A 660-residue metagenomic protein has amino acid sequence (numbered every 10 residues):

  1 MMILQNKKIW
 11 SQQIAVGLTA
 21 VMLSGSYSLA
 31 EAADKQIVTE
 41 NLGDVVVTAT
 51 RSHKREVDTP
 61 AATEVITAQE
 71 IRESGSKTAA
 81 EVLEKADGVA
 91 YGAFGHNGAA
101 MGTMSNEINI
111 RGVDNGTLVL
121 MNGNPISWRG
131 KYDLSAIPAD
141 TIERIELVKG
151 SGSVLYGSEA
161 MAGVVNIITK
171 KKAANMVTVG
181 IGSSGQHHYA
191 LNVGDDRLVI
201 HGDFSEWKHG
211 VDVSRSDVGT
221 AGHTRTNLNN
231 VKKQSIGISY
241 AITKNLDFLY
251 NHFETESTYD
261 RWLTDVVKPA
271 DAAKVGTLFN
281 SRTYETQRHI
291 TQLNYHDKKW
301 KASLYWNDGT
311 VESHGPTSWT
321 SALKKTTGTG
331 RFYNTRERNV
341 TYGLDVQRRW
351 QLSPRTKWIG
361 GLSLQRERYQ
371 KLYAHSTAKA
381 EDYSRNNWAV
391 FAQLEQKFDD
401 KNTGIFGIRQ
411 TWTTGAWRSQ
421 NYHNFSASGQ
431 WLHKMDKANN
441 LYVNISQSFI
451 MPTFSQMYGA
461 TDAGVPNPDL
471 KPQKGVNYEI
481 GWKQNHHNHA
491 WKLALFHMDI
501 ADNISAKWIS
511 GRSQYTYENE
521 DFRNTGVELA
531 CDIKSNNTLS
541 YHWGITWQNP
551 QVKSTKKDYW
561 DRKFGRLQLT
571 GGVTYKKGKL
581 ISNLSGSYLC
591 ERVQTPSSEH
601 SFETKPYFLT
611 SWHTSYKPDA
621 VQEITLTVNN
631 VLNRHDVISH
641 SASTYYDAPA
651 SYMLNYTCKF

Functional and structural regions predicted by a protein language model:
M1-S76, A80-A86, T286, T291 (+5 more regions): N-terminal Sec signal peptide and the immediately downstream disordered periplasmic leader that contains the TonB box
A79-V82, N106-N109, L147, L155 (+2 more regions): N-terminal periplasmic accessory domains that precede and gate Gram-negative outer-membrane beta-barrel machines
A80-N124, E143: Extracytoplasmic beta-strand/coil segments of soluble accessory domains associated with Gram-negative outer-membrane
E107, N124-K149: Short acidic/polar hinge/loop motifs at secondary-structure boundaries that mediate gating or recognition
K171, G276-Y295, E337, Q420 (+8 more regions): Outer-membrane beta-barrel signature, preferentially recognizing the C-terminal barrel domain of Gram-negative
A174, V193-Y284: Periplasmic-side early beta-strands and strand-to-turn transitions of outer-membrane beta-barrels
I200, A241-T255, Y284-K434, Q484 (+3 more regions): Face-selective signature of the C-terminal outer-membrane beta-barrel domain
K397-G404, F496-D499, E518-S597, K617-E623 (+2 more regions): Gram-negative outer-membrane beta-barrel transporters
